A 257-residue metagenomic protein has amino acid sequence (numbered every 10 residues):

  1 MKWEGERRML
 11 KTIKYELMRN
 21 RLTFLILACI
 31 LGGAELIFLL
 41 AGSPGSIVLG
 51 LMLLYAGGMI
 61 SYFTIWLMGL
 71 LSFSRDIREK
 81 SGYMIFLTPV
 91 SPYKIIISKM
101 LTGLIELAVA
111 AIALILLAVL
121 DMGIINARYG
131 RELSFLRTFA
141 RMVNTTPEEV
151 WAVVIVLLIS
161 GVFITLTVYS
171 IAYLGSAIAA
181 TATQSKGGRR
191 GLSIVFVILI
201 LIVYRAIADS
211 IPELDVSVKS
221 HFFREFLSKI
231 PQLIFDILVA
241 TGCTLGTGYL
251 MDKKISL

Functional and structural regions predicted by a protein language model:
M1-S81, P92-L257: Hydrophobic alpha-helical transmembrane segments of membrane proteins
